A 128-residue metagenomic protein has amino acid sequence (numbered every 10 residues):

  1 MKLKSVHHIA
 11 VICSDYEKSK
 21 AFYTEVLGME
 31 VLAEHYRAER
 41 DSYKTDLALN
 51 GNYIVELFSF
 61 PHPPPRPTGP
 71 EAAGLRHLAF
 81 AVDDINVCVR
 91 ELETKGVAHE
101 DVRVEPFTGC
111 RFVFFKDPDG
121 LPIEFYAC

Functional and structural regions predicted by a protein language model:
M1-E17, L75-L78: N-terminal beta-strand motif that seeds the catalytic metal site of vicinal oxygen chelate
M1-K2, H35, D46, V89-C128: Vicinal oxygen chelate
S5, D41-Y43, G74, G109: Exposed loop/turn and edge beta-strand positions of beta-sandwich/beta-sheet ligand-binding modules
I12-I54: Core segments of cupin and vicinal oxygen chelate
F22, N86-E91: Short amphipathic alpha-helices within nucleic acid-binding modules
L32-E34, R40-Y43, H62-T68, D101: A short, acidic/glycine-rich surface segment
L57, T68-A72: Helix-adjacent hinge/juxtasegments
E71, L78-I85: Mid-chain, well-packed structural core segment of small domains
